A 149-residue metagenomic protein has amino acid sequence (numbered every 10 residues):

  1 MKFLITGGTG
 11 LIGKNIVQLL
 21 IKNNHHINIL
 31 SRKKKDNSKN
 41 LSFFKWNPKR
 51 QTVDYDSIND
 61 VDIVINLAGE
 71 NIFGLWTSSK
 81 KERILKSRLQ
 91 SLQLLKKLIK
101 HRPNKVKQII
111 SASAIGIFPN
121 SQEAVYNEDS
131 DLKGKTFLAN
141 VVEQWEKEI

Functional and structural regions predicted by a protein language model:
F3-N23: N-terminal Rossmann NAD(P)H-binding glycine-rich loop of SDR-like oxidoreductase domains
T6, L30, V64-A68, I109-I115: SDR active-site strand-loop-helix element
N15, L19, L98, E148: Rossmann-fold NAD(P)-dependent oxidoreductase module
L30-K34, P48: N-terminal Rossmann-fold cofactor-binding loop
K33-L41, D56, P119: Short loop/helix-cap segments at secondary-structure boundaries that form the rim of catalytic
S42-Q90: NAD(P)H-binding glycine-rich loop region in Rossmannoid oxidoreductase-like domains and their noncatalytic homologs
L92-T136: Conserved Rossmann-fold NAD(P)-dependent oxidoreductase catalytic core, especially the SDR/UDP-sugar
G134-I149: Active-site Tyr-X1-5-Lys
